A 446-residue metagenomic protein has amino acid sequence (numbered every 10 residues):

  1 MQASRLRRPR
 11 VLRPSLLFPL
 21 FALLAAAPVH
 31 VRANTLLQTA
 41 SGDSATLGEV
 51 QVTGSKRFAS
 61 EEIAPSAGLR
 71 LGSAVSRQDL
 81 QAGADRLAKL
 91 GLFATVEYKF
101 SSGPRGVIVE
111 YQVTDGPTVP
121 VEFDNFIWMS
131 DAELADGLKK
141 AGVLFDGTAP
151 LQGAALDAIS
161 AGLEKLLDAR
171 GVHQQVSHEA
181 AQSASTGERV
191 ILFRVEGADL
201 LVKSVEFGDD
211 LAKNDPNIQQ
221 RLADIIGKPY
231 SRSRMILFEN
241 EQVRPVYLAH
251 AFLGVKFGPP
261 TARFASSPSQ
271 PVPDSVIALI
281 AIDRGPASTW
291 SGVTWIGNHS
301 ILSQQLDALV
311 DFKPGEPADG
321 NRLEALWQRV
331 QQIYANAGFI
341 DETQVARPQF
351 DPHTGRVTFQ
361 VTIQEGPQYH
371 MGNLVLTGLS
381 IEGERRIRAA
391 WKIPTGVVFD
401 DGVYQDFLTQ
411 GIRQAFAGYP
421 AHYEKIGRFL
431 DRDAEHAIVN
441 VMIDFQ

Functional and structural regions predicted by a protein language model:
M1-L12: N-terminal secretory signal peptides that target proteins for export/translocation
S15-A26: Bacterial N-terminal signal peptides
V29-A33: Sec/Tat signal peptide C-region and signal peptidase I cleavage site
N34-Q446: Periplasmic polypeptide-binding modules associated with outer-membrane biogenesis and secretion
